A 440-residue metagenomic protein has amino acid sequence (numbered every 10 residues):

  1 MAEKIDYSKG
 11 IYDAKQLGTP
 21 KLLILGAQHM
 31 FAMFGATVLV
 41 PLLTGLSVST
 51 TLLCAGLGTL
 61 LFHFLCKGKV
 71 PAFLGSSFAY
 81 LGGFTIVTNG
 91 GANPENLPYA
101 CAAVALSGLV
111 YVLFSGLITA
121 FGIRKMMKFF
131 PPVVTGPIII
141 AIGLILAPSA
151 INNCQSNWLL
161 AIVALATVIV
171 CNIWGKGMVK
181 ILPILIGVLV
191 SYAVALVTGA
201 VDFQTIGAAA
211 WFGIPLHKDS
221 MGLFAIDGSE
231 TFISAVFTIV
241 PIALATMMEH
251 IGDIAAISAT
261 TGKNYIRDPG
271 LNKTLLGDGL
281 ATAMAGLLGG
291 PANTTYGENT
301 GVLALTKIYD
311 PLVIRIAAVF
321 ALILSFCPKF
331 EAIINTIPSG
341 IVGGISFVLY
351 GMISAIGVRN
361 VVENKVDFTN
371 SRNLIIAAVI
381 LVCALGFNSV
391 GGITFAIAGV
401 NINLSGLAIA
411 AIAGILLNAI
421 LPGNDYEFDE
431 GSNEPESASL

Functional and structural regions predicted by a protein language model:
M1-A72, S77-P94: N-terminal signal-anchor module of multipass membrane proteins
M1-I24, F203-G222, A259-I266, I420-L440: Intrinsically disordered, low-complexity non-transmembrane regions of multi-pass membrane transporters
A2-Y7, F34-T37, A164-C171, L182 (+4 more regions): Juxtamembrane interface elements at the cytosolic ends of transmembrane helices in multi-pass membrane proteins
G10-P20, L42-H63, V240-P311, S432-P435: Membrane-embedded helical hairpins/re-entrant loop segments and their flanking transmembrane helices within multi-pass
P20-M33, L160-A164, L182-P183, P215-D253 (+1 more regions): Hydrophobic, membrane-embedded alpha-helices of multi-pass small-molecule transporters
L46-T51, G68-L81, M126-T135, K180-I186 (+3 more regions): Short, non-helical or kinked segments that cap or interrupt transmembrane helices
F84-G91, N172, N299-I314, F320-S325: Interfacial segments of multi-pass membrane proteins
N96-T205, A318-G431: Membrane-embedded alpha-helical modules
